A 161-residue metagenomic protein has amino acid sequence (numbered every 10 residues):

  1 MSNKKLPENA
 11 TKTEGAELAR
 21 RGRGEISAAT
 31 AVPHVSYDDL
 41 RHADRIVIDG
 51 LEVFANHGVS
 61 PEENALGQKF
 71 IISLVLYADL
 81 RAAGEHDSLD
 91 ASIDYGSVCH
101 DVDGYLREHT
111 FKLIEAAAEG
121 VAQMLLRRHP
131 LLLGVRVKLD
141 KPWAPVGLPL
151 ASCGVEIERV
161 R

Functional and structural regions predicted by a protein language model:
S2-R161: N-terminal, polar/charged subdomain of small-to-medium soluble alpha/beta proteins
